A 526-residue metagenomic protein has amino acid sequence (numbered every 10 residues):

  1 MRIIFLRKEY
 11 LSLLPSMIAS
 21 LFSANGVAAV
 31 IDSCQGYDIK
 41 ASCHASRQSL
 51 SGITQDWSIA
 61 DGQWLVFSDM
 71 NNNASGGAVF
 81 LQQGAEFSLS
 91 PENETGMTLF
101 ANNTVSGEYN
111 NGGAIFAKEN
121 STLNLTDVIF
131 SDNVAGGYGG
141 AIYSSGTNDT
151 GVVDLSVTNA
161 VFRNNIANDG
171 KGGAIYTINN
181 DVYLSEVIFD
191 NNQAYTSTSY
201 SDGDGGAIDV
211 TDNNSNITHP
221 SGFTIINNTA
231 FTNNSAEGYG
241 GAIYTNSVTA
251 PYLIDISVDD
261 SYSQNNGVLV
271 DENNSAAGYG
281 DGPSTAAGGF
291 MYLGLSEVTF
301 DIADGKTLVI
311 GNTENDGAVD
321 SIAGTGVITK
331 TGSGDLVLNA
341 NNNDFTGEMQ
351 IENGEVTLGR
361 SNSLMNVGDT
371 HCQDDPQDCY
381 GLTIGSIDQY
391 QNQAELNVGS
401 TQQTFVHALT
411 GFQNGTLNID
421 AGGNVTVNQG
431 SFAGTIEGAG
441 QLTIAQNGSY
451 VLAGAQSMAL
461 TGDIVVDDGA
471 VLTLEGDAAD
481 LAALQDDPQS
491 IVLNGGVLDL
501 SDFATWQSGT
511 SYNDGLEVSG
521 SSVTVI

Functional and structural regions predicted by a protein language model:
M1-V27: Gram-negative bacterial Sec-dependent N-terminal signal peptides
A28-N103, S296-L308, E314-N315, S321-I322 (+1 more regions): N-terminal segments that cap or nucleate solenoid repeat domains
D32-S33, S58-D69, S88-T104, T122-V134 (+7 more regions): Right-handed parallel beta-helix
S42-T54, G77-Q82, G113-E119, G140-T147 (+12 more regions): Glycine-rich beta-solenoid repeat tracts in large extracellular/virion proteins
I53-Q55, Q63, G84-A85, S121 (+25 more regions): Small-residue (G/S/T/A) turn/hinge positions that recur once per unit in extracellular repeat modules
F67, F80, F100, F116 (+13 more regions): Tyrosine-centered aromatic motifs in long, intrinsically disordered, low-complexity repeat arrays
N73, S106, V134-G136, I166-K171 (+10 more regions): Surface-exposed loop/turn positions within long extracellular repeat scaffolds, especially the passenger domains
